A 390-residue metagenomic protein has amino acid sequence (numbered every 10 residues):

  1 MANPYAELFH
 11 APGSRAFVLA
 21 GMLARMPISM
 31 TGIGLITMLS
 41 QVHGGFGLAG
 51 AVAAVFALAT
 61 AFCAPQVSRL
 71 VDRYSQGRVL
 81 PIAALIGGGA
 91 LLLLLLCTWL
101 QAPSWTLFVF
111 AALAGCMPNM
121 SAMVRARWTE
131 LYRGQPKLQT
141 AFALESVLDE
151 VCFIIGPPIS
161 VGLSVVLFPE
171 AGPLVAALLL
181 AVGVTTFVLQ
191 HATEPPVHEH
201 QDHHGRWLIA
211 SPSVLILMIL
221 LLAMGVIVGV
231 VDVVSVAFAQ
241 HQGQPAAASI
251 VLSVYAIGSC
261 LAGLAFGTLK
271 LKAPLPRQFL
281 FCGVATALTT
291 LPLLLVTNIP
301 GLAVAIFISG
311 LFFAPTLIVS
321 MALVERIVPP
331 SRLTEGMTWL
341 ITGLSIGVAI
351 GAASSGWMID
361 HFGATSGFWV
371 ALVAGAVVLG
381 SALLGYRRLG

Functional and structural regions predicted by a protein language model:
A2-A61, L208-V251: Helix-loop boundary and gating motifs at the non-cytosolic
M22, P103-M120, L222, L302-P315: Hydrophobic core of transmembrane alpha-helices in multi-pass small-molecule transporters, especially MFS/SLC-type
L35, P118-Y132, S235, P315-V328: Intracellular juxtamembrane helix-capping segments at the cytosolic ends of symmetry-related transmembrane helices
F62-Q76, S164, A262-L275, I359: Helix-to-loop junctions at the C-terminal end of transmembrane segments in multipass secondary transporters
L85-Q101, A285-T297: C-terminal ends and interior cores of transmembrane alpha-helices in multi-pass membrane transporters/permeases
A111-V151: Cytoplasmic helix-loop-helix junction between adjacent transmembrane helices in 12-TM secondary transporters
P276-S320: C-terminal transmembrane helical hairpin of 12-TM major facilitator-type secondary transporters
S331-F362: A late C-terminal transmembrane helix in Major Facilitator Superfamily
